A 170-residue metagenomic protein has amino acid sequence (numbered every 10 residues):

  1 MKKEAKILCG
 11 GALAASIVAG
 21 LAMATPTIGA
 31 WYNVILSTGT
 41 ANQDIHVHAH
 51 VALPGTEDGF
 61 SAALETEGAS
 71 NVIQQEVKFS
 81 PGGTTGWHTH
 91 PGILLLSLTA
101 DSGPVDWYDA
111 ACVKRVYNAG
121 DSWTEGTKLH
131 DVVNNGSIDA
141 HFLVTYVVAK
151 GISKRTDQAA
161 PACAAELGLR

Functional and structural regions predicted by a protein language model:
E4-L8, G20-N71, V116, A159-R170: A short, N-terminal "cap"/entry segment at the start of jelly-roll beta-barrel domains of the cupin/DSBH fold
C9-I17: Hydrophobic helical h-region of N-terminal Sec-dependent signal peptides in bacterial secretory/periplasmic proteins
E67-A69, G82-S97: A short beta-loop-beta micro-motif enriched in histidine and acidic residues
I73, G92, G126: Exposed loop/turn and edge beta-strand positions of beta-sandwich/beta-sheet ligand-binding modules
Q74-K78: Short proline/glycine- and basic residue-enriched helix-capping loop/turn segments at helix->loop/beta transitions
F79, A110-K128: Short acidic-glycine-tyrosine-enriched beta hairpin
H90-A111, A119-D121: Glycine- and acidic-residue-biased ligand/ion/polar-headgroup-sensing regions
T127-S153: Ligand-binding loop in jelly-roll beta-barrel domains
